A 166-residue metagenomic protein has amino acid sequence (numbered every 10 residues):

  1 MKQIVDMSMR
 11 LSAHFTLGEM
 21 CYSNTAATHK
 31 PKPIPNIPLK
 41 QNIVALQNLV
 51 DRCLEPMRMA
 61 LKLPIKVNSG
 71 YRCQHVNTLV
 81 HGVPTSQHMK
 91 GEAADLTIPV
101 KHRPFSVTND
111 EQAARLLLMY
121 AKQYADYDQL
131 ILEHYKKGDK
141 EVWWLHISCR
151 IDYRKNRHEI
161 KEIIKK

Functional and structural regions predicted by a protein language model:
M1-R58, K140, I151-K166: Extracytoplasmic cell-surface/polysaccharide-interacting catalytic and binding patches
L46-C53, L63, V76, E92 (+2 more regions): Amphipathic alpha-helical interface surfaces
D51, E55-H81: Extended, low-complexity, intrinsically disordered C-terminal regulatory tails of eukaryotic serine/threonine kinases
I65, A94, W144-L145: A broad, low-specificity signal marking well-ordered, structured residues that form hydrophobic/aromatic
I65, P84, A125-Q129: Secondary-structure boundary/capping signal
Q74-D95: Short, surface-exposed glycine/acidic/tryptophan-bearing loops
I98-K166: Catalytic cores and adjacent binding grooves of peptidoglycan-active enzymes
